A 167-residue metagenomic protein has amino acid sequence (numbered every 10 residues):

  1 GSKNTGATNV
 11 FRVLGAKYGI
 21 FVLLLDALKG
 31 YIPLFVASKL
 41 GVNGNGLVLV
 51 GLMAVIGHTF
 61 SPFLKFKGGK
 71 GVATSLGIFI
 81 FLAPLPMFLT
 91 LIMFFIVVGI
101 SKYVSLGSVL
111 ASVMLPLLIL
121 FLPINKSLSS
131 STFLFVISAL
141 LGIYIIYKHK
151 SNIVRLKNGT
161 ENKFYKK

Functional and structural regions predicted by a protein language model:
G1-Y18, V154-K167: Cytosolic, membrane-interface loops and tails of multi-pass inner-membrane proteins
N4-G6, K29, P33, G57-F81: Glycine/serine-rich anion-binding loops at beta->alpha junctions that coordinate negatively charged ligand groups
F11-L14, A37-L40, M53, G71-S101 (+1 more regions): Interfacial segments of multi-pass membrane proteins
I20-L24, K29-S61, L85, F94 (+2 more regions): Nucleotide and nucleotide-moiety/phosphate-recognizing core
L64-K67, I96-L110: Membrane-helix interface "capping/anchor" motifs
F88, V104-S112, L128-S138: Loop-to-transmembrane alpha-helix initiation sites
F133-K167: C-terminal membrane-associated helical module and adjoining short loops/tails
